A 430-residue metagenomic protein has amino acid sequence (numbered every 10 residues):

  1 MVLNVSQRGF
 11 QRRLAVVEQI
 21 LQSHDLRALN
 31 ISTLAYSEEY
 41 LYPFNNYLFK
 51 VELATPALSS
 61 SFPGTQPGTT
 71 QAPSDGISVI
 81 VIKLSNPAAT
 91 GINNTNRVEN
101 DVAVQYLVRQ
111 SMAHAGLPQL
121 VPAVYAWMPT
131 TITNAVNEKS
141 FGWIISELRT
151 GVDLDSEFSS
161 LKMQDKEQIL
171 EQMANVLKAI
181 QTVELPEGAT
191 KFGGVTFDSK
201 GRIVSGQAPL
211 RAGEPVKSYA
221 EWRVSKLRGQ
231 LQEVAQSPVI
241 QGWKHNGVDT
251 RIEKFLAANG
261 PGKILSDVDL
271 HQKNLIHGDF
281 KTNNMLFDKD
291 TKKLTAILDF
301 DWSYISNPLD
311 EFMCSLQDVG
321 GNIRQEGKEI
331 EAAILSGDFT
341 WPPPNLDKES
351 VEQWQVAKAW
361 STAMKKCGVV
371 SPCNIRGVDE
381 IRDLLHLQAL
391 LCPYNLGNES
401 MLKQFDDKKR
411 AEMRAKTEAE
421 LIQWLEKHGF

Functional and structural regions predicted by a protein language model:
M1-E39: Juxta-kinase regulatory segment immediately upstream of eukaryotic protein kinase catalytic domains
Q7, Q11, E38-Y42, G91-E99 (+4 more regions): Alpha-solenoid helical-repeat scaffolds
S37-E233, S237-G242, V268, Q272: ATP-binding pocket architecture of kinase catalytic cores
F44-E52, I180, L256-D310: Active-site acidic catalytic loop and adjacent metal/ATP-binding pocket of ATP-dependent phosphoryl transfer enzymes
A89, I132, D153, M285 (+3 more regions): Conserved protein kinase catalytic core
W127, L148, I169-E184, I276-D288 (+1 more regions): Conserved beta-strand->loop/alpha-helix structural units within folded catalytic cores of enzymes with alpha/beta
E167, G229-E233, W302-N307, E311-D318 (+1 more regions): Helix-rich C-terminal or lid/interface subdomains of diverse kinases
